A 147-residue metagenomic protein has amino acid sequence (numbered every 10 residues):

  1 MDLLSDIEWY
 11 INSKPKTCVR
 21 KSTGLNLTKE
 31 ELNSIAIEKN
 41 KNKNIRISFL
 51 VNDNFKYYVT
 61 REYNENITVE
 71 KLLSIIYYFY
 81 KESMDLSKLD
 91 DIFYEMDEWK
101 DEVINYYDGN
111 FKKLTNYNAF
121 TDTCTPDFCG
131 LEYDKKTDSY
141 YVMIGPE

Functional and structural regions predicted by a protein language model:
D2-C18, G24-K43, D53-K56, E70-E147: Ubiquitin system architectures
R46-S48, N64: Mature soluble extracellular domains of secreted precursor proteins
Y58-N64: A short, exposed loop/beta-hairpin motif centered on an aromatic-Gly-Thr core
